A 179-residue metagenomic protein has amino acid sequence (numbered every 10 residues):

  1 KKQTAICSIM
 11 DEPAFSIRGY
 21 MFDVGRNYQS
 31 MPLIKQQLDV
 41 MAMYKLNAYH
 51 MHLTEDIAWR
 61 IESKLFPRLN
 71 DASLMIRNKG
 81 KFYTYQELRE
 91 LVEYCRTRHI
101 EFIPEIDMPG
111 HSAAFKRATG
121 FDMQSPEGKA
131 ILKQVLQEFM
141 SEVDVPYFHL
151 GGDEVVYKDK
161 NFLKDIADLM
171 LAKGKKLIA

Functional and structural regions predicted by a protein language model:
K1-H149, D165, L169: Feature activates predominantly on carbohydrate-active enzymes
E142, D153-A179: Catalytic-core regions of glycoside hydrolase
